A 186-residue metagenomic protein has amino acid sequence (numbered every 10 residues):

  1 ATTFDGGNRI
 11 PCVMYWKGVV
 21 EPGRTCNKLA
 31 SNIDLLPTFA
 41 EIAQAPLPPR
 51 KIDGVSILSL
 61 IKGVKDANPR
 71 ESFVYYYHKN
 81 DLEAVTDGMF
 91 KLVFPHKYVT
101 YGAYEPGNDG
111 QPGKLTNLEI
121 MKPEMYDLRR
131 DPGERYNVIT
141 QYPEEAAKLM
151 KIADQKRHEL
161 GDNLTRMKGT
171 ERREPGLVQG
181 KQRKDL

Functional and structural regions predicted by a protein language model:
A1-D5, V20-R24, K28, I33-E124 (+1 more regions): C-terminal cap/loop subdomain of S1 sulfatases and analogous C-terminal strand-loop tails that border
R9, R70, K91, R135 (+1 more regions): Basic side chains
R9-V13, L36: Structural micro-motif
P11, S56, T100-Y101, P143 (+1 more regions): Generic secondary-structure boundary signal with a strong preference for alpha-helix termini
C12-V13, R50, L60, P69 (+4 more regions): Residues at secondary-structure transition points
W16: Conserved catalytic/coupling elements of P-loop NTPase cores
L35, D87, P106-E124, L128-L186: Long, internal low-complexity/basic segments
